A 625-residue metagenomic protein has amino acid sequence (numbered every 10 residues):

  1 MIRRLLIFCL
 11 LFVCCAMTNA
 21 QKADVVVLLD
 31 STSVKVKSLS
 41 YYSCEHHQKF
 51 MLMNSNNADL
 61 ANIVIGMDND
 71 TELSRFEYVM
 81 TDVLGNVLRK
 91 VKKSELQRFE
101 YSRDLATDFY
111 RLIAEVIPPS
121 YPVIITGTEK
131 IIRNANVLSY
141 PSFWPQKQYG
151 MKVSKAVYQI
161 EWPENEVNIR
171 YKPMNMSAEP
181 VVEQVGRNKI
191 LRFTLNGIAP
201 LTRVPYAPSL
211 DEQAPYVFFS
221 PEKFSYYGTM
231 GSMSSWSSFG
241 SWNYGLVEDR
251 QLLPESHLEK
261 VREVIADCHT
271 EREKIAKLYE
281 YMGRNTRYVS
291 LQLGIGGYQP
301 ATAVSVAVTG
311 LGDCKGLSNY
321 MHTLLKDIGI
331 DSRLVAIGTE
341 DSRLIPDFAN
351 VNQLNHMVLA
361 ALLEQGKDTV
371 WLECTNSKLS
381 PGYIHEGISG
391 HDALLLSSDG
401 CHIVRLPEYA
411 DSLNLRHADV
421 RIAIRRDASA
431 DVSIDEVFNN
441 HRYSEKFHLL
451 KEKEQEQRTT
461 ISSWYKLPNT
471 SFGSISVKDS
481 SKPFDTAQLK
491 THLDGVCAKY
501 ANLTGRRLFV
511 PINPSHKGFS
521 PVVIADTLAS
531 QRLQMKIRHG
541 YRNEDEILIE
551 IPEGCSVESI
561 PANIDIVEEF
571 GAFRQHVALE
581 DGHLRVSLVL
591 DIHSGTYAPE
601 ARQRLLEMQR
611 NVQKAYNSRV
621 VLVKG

Functional and structural regions predicted by a protein language model:
M1-K22: Bacterial Sec-dependent N-terminal signal peptides
Q21-G625: A sensor for short, sequence-defined functional sites
